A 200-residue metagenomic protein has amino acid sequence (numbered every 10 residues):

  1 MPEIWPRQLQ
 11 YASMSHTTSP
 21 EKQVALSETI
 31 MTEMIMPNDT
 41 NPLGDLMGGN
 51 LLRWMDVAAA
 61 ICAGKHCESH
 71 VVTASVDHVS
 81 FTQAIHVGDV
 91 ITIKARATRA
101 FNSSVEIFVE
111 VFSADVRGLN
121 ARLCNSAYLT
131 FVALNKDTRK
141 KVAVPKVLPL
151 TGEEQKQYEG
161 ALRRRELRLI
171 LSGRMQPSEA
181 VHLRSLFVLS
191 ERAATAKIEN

Functional and structural regions predicted by a protein language model:
L9-Y11: Cationic, low-complexity basic patches in intrinsically disordered or flexible, solvent-exposed regions
T17-E28, L46, V57-K94, T98-R99 (+3 more regions): Hydrophobic beta-strand-centered segment that forms part of the acyl-chain substrate-binding groove
K22-A25, T29-M31, H86-V87, T98-N200: HotDog/MaoC-like acyl-thioester-processing domains
I35: Conserved short histidine dyad/triad with adjacent acidic residue
N38: Catalytic core of tubulin tyrosine ligase-like
